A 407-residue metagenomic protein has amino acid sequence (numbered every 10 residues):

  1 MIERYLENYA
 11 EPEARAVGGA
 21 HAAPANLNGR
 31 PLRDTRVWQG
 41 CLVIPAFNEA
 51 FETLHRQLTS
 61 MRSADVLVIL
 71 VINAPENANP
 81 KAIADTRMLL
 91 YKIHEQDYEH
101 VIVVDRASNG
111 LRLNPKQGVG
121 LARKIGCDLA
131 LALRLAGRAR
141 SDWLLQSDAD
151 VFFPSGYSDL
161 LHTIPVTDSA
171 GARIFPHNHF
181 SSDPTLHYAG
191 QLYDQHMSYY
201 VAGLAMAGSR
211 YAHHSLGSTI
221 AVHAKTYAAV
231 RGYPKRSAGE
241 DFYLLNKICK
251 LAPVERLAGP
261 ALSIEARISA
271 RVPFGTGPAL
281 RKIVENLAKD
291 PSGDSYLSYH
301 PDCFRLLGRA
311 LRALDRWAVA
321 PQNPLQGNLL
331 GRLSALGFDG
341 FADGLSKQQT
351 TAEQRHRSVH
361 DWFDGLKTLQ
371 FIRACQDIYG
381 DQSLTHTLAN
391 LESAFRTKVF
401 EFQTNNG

Functional and structural regions predicted by a protein language model:
M1-E3, K282-G407: Terminal low-complexity segments of carbohydrate-biosynthetic enzymes
M1-S63: N-proximal low-complexity "stem/linker" segments adjacent to membrane-targeting elements
G18-H21, N79-S141: Active-site-proximal specificity loops/subdomain of glycosyltransferases
E52, R138-D142, Q146-T163: Acidic donor-binding/catalytic loop of UDP-sugar-dependent glycosyltransferases, especially processive GT2
S169-A189: Short beta-strand-to-loop element that shapes/binds the nucleotide-sugar donor at the catalytic cleft/hinge
V201-A221: A recurrent flexible, glycine/aromatic-enriched loop bordering the glycosyltransferase active site that acts as
R236, I248-S263: Catalytic donor-sugar/metal-binding loop of nucleotide-sugar-dependent glycosyltransferases
R236-Y243: Acidic donor-binding loop at a coil-to-helix junction in glycosyltransferase catalytic cores that engages
